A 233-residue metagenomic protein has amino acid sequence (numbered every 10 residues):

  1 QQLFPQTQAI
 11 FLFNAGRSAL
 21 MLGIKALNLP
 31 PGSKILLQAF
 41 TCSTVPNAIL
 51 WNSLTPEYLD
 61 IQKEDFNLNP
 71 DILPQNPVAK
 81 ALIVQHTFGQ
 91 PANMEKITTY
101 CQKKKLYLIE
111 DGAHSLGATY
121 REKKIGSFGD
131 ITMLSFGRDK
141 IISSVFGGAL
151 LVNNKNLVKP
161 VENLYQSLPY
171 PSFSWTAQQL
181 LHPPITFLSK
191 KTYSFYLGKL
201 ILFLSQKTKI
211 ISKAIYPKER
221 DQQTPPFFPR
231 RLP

Functional and structural regions predicted by a protein language model:
Q1-G23, L37-A39: Short loop-beta-helix segment that forms the pyridoxal 5′-phosphate
Q6, P31, P77-V78, Q102 (+2 more regions): Residue-level preference for short coil/turn positions at secondary-structure junctions
Q8-A9, P31-K34, K159: Short acidic capping loops at alpha-helix termini that bridge into adjacent secondary structure
L12, Y58-D60, L134-S135: Structural signal for conserved beta-strand scaffold positions within catalytic alpha/beta enzyme cores
S18, K25-T119: PLP-dependent aminotransferase-like
L116-R121, I131-F146, L151-P233: Active-site region of PLP-dependent enzymes
K123-G126: Short glycine-biased active-site loop of nucleotidyltransferases that positions the nucleotide triphosphate and helps
